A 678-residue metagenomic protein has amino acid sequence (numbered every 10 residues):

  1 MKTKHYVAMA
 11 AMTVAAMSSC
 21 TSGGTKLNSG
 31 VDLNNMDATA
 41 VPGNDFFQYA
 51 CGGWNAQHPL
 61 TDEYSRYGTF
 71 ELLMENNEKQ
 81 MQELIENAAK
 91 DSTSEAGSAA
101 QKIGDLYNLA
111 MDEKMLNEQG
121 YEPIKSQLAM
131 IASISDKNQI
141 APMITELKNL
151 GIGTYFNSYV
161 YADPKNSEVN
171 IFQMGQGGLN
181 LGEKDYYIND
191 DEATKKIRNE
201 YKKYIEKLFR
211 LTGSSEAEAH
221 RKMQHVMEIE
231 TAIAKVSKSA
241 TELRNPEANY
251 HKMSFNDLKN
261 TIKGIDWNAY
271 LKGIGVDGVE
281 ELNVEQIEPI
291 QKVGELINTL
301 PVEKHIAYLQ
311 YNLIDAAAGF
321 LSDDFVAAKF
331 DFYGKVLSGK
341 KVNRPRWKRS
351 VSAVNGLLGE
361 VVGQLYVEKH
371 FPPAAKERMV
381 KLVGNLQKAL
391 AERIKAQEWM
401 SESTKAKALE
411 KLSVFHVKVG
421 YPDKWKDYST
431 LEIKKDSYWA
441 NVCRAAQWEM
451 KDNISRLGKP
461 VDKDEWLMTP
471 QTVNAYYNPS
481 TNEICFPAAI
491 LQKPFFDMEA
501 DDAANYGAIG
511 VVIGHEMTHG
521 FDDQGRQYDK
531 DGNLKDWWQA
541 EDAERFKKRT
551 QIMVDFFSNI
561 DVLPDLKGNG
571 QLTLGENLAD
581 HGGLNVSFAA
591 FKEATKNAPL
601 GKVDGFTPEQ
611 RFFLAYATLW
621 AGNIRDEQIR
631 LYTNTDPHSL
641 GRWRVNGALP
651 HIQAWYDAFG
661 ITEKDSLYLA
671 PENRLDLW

Functional and structural regions predicted by a protein language model:
M1-A8: Bacterial N-terminal signal peptides that target proteins for export
M17-S19: C-terminal motif of bacterial Sec signal peptides marking the signal peptidase cleavage site
T21-V31: Bacterial Sec signal peptide processing site at the extreme N-terminus
N35-A56, Y187, D191-R210, L574 (+1 more regions): Hydrophobic/aromatic-rich, well-ordered segments within soluble, folded domains that form packed cores
A40-N44, Y49-M115: Active-site-surrounding "flap" and adjacent substrate/cofactor-binding loops of secreted or lumenal enzymes, prototyped
E63-I85, A219-V236, N505-V511, E609-F613: Short secondary-structure subsegments characteristic of cysteine-rich extracellular domains
A88-K381, N385: Noncatalytic, helix-rich "gating/capping" subdomain that lines the substrate-entry/channel surface of large enzyme
T261-G264, N283, I287, R344 (+3 more regions): Intrinsically disordered, low-complexity linker/terminal regions across diverse proteins
